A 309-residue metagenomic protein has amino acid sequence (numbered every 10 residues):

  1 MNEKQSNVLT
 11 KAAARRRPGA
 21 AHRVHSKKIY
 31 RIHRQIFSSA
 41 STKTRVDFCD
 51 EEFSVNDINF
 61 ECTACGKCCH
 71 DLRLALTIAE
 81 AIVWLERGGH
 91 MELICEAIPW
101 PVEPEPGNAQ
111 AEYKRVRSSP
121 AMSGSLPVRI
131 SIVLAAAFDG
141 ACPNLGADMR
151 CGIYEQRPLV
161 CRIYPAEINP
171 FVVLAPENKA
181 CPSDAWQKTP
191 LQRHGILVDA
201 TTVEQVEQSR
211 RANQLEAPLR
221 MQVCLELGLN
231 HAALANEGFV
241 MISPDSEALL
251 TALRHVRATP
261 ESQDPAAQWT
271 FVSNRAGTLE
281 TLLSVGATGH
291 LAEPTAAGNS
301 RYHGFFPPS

Functional and structural regions predicted by a protein language model:
M1-R45: Intrinsically disordered, low-complexity proline-rich regions
I29-E105, A109-A141, L145-S309: Short loop/turn segments that flank or connect secondary-structure elements
